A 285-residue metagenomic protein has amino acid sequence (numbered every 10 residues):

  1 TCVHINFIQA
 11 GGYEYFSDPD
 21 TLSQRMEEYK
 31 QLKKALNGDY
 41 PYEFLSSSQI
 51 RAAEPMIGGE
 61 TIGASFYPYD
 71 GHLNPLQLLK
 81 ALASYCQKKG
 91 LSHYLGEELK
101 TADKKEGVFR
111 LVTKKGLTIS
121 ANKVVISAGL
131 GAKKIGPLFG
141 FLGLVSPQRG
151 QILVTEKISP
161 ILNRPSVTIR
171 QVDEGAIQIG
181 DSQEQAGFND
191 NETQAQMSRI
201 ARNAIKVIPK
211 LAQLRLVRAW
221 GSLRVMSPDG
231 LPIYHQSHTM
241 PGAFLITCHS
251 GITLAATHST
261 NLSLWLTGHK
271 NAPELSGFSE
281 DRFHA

Functional and structural regions predicted by a protein language model:
T1-Q49, N203-I205: Dinucleotide-binding Rossmann-like beta1-alpha1 core, especially the glycine-rich loop that anchors the ADP
V3, I158-P241: Active-site lid/adjacent beta-loop-alpha segment flanking the redox-cofactor pocket in flavoenzymes
Q9, S46, L95-E97, R218: Short loop/edge segments at beta-strand edges and connector loops that shape dinucleotide/nucleotide cofactor-binding
Y13, R149-L153, G175-I177, P232: Small-molecule pocket liners
G58-E60, S65-K123: Helical element adjacent to the flavin cofactor pocket in flavoenzyme catalytic cores
F66-S84, G129-G131, Q196-N203, T247-C248 (+1 more regions): Mid-domain beta-loop-alpha active-site segment that forms a flexible, acidic cofactor/metal-binding surface
T113-N163: Central helical "cap/lid" subdomain
I208-A285: C-terminal catalytic lobe of FAD-dependent flavoproteins
